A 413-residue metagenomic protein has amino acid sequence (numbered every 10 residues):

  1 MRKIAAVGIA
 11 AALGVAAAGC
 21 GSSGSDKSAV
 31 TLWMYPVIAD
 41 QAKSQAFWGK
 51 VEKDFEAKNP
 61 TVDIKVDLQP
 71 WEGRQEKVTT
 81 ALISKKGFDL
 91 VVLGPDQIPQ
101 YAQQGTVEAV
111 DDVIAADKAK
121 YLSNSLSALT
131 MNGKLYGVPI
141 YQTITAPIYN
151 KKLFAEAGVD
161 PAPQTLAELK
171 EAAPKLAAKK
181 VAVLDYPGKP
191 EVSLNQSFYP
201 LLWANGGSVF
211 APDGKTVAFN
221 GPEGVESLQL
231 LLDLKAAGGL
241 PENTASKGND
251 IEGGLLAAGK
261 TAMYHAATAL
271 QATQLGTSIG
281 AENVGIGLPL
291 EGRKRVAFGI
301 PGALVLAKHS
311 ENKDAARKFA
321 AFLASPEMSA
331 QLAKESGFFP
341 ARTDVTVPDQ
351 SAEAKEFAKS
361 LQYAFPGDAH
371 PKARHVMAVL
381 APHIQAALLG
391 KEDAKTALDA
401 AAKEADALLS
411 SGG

Functional and structural regions predicted by a protein language model:
K3-Q100, E291-R293, D314-A315, E404-G413: Conserved N-terminal structural module of periplasmic/extracytoplasmic solute-binding proteins
K43, E108-Y121, V183-V192, G207-E226 (+5 more regions): Short, solvent-exposed loop/beta-turn-alpha elements that line the ligand-binding surface or hinge of extracytoplasmic
P95-I144, L194-S197, A281, G285 (+1 more regions): Hinge/lid segment of periplasmic solute-binding proteins
Y101-G105, S125-P161, P190-D213, F298-V305 (+1 more regions): Periplasmic solute-binding protein
N124, V284-G287, A333-V379, A386: Long, aromatic- and glycine/proline-rich binding clefts that accommodate carbohydrate-like moieties
A155-E156, A236, Y363-G413: Conserved C-terminal helix/tail region of periplasmic/extracytoplasmic solute-binding proteins
A157, A236-A237, L270, L275-E335 (+1 more regions): Extracytoplasmic/periplasmic substrate-recognition and gating elements
A173-P174, G214-T244: Glycine-centered hinge/linker elements that transmit conformational signals in sensory and ligand-binding systems
